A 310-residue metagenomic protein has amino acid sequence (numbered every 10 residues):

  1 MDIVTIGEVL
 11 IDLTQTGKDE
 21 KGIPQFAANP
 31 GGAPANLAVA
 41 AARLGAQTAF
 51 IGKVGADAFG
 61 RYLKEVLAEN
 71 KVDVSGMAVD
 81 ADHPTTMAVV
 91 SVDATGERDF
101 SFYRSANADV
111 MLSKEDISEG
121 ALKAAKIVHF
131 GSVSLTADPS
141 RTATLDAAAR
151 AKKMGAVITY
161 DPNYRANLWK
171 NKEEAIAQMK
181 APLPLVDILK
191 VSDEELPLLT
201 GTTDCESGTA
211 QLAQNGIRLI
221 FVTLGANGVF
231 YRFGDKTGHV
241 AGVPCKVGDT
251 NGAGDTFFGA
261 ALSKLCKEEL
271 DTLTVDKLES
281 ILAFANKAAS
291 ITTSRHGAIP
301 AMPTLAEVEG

Functional and structural regions predicted by a protein language model:
M1-D73: Glycine-rich phosphate/adenosyl-contacting loop at the front of the ribokinase-like
D2, V157, I188, R218-L219: Proline-centered loop/turn at the N-terminus of a beta-strand
I3-V4, A149, G201-G310: Conserved phosphate-binding/catalytic region of the ribokinase-like
V9, V133, P162, T256: Active-site metal-binding loops of divalent metal-dependent hydrolases
V39, M87-S91, G228-Y231: Short beta-strand scaffold segments in enzyme catalytic cores
Q47-F130, G310: Conserved N-terminal subdomain of the carbohydrate kinase-like
T136-A210, G228: Conserved beta-alpha-beta core of the PfkB/ribokinase-like small-molecule kinase fold
